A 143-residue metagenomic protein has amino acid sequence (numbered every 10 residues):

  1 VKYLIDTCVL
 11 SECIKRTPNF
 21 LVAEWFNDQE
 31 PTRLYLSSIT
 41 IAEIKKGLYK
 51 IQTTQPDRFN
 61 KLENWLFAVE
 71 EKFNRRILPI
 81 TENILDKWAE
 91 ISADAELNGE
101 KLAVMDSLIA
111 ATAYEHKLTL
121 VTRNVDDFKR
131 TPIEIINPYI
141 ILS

Functional and structural regions predicted by a protein language model:
V1, L108-S143: Acidic, PIN/NYN-like endoribonuclease modules and their adjacent C-terminal/linker elements
V1-T40, L48-A68, R130, L142-S143: Short, well-structured N-terminal submotif of metal-dependent ribonuclease cores
V9-L10, T40, I84, I109 (+1 more regions): Alpha-helix capping/helix-boundary segments
K46-I51, K72-L120: Active-site neighborhoods of divalent-metal-dependent phosphate/nucleic-acid chemistry enzymes
